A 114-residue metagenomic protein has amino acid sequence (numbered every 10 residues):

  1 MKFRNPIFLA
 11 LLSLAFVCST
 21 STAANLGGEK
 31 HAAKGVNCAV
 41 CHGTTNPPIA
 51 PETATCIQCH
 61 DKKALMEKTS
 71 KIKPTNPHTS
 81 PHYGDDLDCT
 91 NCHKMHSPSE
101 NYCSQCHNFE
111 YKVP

Functional and structural regions predicted by a protein language model:
F3-F8, F16-P114: Short sequence/structural segments immediately N-terminal
